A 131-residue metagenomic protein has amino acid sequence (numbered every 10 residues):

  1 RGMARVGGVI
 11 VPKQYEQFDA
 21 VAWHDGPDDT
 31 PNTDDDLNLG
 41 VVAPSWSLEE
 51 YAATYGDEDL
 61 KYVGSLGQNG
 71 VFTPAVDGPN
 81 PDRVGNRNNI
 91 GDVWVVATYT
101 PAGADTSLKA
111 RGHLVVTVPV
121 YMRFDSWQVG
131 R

Functional and structural regions predicted by a protein language model:
R1-N32, A102-R131: Short S/T/G/P-enriched beta-strand
M3-V6, N32, D36-P81: Low-complexity "stalk/linker" and mucin-like segments enriched in Ser/Thr/Pro/Ala/Gly
V11-K13, G67, N86-I90: Surface-exposed coil/turn segments at beta-strand junctions on protein surfaces, enriched
P12, N38-G40, E58, R87 (+1 more regions): A generic structural signal for short, solvent-exposed coil/turn residues that cap or connect secondary-structure
A20, W46, F72, V93-A97 (+1 more regions): Hydrophobic beta-strand residues in large extracellular and virion-surface proteins
A22-H24, L48-A52, Y99: Residue-level signal for short segments within beta-strands and strand-turn junctions of well-structured beta-sheet
D28, D35-D36, D92: Acidic side chains
P79-D105: A short beta-strand micro-motif common to beta-rich folds, especially ectodomain repeats
